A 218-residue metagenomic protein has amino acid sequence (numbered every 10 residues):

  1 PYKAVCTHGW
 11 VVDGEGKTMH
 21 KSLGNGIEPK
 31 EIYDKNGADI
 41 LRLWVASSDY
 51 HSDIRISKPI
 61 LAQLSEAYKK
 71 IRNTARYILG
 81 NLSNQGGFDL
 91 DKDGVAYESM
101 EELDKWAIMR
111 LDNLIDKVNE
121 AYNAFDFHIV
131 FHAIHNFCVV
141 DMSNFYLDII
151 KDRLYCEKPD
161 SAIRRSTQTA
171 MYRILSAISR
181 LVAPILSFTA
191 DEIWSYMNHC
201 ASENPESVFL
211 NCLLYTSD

Functional and structural regions predicted by a protein language model:
K3-T7, S207-L210: Beta-strand segments within the central parallel beta-sheet cores of soluble alpha/beta enzyme folds
V5, G16, I71, M142 (+1 more regions): Hydrophobic, well-ordered secondary-structure elements that form the walls of internal hydrophobic environments
V5-C6, I40-S47, A75-I78, I134-C138 (+3 more regions): Short alpha-helical scaffolding segments that buttress acidic/His motifs in well-ordered protein cores
W10-Y97, H199-N204, V208: Catalytic adenosine-cofactor/nucleotide-binding cores of aminoacyl-tRNA synthetases and other
A67-R76, K105-N113, H132-D152: Core structural elements
Q85-D116, D148-S217: Acidic, turn-prone loop/beta-hairpin segments
Y122-I129: Short helix-adjacent coil turns
